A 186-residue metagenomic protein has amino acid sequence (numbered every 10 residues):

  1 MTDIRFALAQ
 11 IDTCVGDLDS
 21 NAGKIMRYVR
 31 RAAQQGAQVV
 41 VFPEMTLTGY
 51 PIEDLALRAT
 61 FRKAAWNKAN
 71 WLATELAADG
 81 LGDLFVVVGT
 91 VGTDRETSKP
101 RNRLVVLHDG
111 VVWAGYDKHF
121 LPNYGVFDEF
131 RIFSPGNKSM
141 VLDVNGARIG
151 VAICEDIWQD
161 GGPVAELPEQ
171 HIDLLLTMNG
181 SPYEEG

Functional and structural regions predicted by a protein language model:
M1-G186: Enzyme catalytic cores with a strong preference for nitrogen-chemistry domains
